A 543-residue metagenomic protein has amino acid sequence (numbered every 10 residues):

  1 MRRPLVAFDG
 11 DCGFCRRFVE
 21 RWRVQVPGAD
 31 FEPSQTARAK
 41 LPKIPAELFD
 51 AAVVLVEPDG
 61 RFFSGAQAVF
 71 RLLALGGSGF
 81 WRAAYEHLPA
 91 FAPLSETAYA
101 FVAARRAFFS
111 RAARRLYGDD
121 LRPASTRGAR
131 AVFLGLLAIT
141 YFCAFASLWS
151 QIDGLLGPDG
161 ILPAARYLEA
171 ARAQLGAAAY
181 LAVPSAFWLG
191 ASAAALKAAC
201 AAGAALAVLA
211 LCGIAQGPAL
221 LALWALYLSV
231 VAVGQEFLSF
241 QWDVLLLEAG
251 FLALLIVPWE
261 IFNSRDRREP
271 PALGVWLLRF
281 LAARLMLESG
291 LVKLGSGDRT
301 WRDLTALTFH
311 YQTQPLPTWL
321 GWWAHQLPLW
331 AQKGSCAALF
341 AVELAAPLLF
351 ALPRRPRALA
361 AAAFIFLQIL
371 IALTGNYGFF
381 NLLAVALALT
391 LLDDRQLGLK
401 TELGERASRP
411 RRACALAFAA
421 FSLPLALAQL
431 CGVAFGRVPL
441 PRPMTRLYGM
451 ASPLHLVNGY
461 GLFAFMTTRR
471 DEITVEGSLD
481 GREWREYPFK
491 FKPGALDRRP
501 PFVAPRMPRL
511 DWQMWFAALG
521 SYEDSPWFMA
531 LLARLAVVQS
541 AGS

Functional and structural regions predicted by a protein language model:
M1-Q25: Local sequence-structure signature of Cys/Sec-based thiol-disulfide redox active-site neighborhoods
R2-L5, F18, A29-S34, F108-S543: Alpha-helical membrane-anchoring segments
D9, E57, L287: Short, acidic, Ser/Thr-enriched surface-loop or helix-capping motifs
D9, Y85, L277: Charge-dense, low-complexity intrinsically disordered segments
C12, S34-A37: Short, acidic/turn-prone active-site loops that include or flank metal/cofactor- and phosphate-binding residues
T36-D120: Thiol/selenol-based redox catalytic cores and closely related redox-interacting motifs
